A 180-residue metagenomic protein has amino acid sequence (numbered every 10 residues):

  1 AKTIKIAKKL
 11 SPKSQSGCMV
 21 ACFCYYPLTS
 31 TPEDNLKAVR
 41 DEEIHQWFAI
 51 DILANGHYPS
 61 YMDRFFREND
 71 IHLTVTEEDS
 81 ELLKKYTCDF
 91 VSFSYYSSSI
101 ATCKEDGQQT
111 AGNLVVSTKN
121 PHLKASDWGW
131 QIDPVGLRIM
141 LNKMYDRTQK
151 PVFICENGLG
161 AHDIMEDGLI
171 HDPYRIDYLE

Functional and structural regions predicted by a protein language model:
A1-E180: Active-site region of glycoside hydrolase catalytic domains
